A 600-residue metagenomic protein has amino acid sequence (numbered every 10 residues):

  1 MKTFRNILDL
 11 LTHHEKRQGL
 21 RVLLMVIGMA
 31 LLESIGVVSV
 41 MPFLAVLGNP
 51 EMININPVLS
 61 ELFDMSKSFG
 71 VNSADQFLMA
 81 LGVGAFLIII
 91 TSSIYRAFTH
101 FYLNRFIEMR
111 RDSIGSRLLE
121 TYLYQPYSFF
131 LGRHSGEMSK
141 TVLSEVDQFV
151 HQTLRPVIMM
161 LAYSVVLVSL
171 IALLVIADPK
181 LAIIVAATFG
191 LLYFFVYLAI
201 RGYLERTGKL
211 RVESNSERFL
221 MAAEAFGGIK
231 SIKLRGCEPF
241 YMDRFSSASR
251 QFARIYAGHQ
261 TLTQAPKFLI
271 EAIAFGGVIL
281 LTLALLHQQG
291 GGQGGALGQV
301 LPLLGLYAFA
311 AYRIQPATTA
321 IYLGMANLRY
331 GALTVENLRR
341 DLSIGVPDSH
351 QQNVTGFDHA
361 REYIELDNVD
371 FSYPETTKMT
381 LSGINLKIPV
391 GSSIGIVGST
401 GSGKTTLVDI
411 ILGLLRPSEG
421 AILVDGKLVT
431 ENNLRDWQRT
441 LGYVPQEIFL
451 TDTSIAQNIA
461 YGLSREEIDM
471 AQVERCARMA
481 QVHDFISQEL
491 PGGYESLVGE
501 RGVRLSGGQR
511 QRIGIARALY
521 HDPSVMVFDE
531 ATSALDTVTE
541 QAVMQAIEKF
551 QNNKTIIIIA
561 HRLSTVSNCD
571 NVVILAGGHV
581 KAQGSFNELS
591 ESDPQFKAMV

Functional and structural regions predicted by a protein language model:
M1-M41, A45-F86, T91, Y95-L103 (+7 more regions): Membrane-integrated ABC transporters
L11, L103, L123-V168, G227 (+2 more regions): Juxtamembrane loop-to-helix connectors within ABC transporter transmembrane domains
L24-G28, M159-L210, L280-Q299: Transmembrane helices of ABC transporter permease
L131-E137, R211-G258, Y330, N337-L338 (+1 more regions): Loop segments that connect adjacent transmembrane helices in multi-pass transporters
K233-C237, T261-Q264, F268, Y312-D341 (+1 more regions): Cytosolic ends of transmembrane helices, especially the final helix of ABC transmembrane type-1 domains
L412: Helix-to-loop junction immediately C-terminal to a conserved catalytic motif
L423, E431, A456-E500, Q545 (+1 more regions): ABC ATPase nucleotide-binding domain helical subdomain, centered on the C-loop/LSGGQ "ABC signature"
R439-G442, E447, N458, C476-A480 (+1 more regions): ABC-family ATPase nucleotide-binding domain "signature/switch" substructure
